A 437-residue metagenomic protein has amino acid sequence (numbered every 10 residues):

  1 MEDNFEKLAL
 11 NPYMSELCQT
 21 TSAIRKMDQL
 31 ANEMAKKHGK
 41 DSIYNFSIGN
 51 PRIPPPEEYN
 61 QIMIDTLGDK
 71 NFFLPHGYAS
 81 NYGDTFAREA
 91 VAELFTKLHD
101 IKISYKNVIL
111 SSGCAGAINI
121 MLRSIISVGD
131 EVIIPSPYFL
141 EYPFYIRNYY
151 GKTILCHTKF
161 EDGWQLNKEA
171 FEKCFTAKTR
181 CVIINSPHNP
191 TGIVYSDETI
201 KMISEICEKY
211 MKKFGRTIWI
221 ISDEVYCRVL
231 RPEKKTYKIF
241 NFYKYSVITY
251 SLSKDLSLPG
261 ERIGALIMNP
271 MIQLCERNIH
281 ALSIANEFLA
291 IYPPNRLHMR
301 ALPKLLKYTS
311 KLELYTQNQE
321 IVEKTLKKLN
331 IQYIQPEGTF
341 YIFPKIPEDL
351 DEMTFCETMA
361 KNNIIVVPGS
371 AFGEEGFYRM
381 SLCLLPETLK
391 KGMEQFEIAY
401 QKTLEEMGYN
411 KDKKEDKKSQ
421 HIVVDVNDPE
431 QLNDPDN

Functional and structural regions predicted by a protein language model:
E2-G113, I120, L305-K307, T403-M407: N-terminal small-domain helix-loop-helix segment of the aminotransferase-like
F5-K7, K244-T316, E320-K324, E394 (+1 more regions): Conserved core segment of the aminotransferase class I/II
E33-G39, L98-D100, I206-I218, P270-E276 (+1 more regions): Alpha-helix termini
I43-N45, T249, Q332-E337, S370-A371: Short beta-strand
I53-P54, Y315-E320, L329-N362, Y378 (+3 more regions): Conserved PLP-binding catalytic core of the aspartate aminotransferase-like
F73-G215, C227-Y243, L389, E394-Q395 (+1 more regions): Conserved core of the PLP fold type I
Y341-D349, N363-A399, Y409: Conserved PLP-binding active-site segment of the aspartate aminotransferase-like
